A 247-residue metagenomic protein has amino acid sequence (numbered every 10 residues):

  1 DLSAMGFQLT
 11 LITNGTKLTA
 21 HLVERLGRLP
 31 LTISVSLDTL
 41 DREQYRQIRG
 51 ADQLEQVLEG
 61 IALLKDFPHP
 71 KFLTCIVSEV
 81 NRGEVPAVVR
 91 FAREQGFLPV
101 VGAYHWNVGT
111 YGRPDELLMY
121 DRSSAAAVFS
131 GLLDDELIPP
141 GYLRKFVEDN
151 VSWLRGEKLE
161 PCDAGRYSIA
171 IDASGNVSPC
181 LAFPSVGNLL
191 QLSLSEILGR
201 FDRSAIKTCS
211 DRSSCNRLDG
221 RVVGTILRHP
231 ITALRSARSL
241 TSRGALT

Functional and structural regions predicted by a protein language model:
D1-I12, T16-L29: Conserved Radical SAM active-site core
M5-Q8, L29-A164, S168-S178, P184: Radical SAM enzyme [4Fe-4S]-AdoMet core and its adjacent flexible, acidic and glycine-rich loops/tails across
I12-N14, I76, R235-T241: Structural motif
A20-E24, E116-M119, A127, G131 (+5 more regions): Hydrophobic transmembrane signal anchors and adjacent membrane-proximal interface regions, especially in viral
A20-H21, E43-Q44, I48, I197: Residues that scaffold the ATP/ADP-binding catalytic core of kinase and kinase-like folds
V23, Q53, Y167, Q191-L194: Short capping/connector residues at structural and topological boundaries
E157-L159, N176-T247: Flexible mid-to-C-terminal extensions adjoining Fe-S/redox cofactors in radical SAM and related proteins
